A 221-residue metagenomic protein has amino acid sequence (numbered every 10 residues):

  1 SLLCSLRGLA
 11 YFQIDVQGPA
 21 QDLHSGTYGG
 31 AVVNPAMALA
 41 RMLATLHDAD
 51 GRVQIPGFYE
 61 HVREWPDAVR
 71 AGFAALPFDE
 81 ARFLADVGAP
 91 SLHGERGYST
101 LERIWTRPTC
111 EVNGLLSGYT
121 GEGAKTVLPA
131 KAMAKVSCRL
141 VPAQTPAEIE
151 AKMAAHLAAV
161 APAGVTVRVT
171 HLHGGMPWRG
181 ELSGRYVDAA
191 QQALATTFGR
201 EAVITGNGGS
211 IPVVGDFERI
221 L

Functional and structural regions predicted by a protein language model:
S1-S91, E102-P108, F217: Fold-level recognition of mixed alpha/beta catalytic cores in primary-metabolism enzymes, strongest
D15, L39, A124, L128-A132 (+1 more regions): Zn-dependent metallopeptidase/amidohydrolase metal-coordination segment
W65-F73, P177-Y186, G215-I220: Short glycine/threonine-rich loop-to-helix capping motif typified by GTGT followed within a few residues by an Asp-Pro
G94, Y98-T126, A132, S137: A structural supersecondary motif
V136, A190, F217: Hydrophobic, well-ordered secondary-structure elements that form the walls of internal hydrophobic environments
R139-V141, R168-S183: A short beta-alpha structural unit
A143-I149: Short, conserved charged micro-motifs
I149-L157: Short amphipathic alpha-helices in soluble, non-transmembrane regions that often serve as interface/regulatory elements
